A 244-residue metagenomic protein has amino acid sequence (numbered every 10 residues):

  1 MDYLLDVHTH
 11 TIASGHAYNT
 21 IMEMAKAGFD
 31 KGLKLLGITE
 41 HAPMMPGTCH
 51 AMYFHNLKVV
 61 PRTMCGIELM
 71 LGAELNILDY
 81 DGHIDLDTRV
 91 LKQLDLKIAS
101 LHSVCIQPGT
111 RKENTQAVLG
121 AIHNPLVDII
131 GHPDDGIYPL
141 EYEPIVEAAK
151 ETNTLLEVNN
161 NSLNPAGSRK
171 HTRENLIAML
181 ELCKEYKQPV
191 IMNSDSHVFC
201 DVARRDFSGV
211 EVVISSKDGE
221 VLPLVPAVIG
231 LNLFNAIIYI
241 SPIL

Functional and structural regions predicted by a protein language model:
D2, A42-V158, S162, I214 (+1 more regions): Extended substrate/RNA-proximal surfaces in nucleic-acid metabolism proteins
L4-S14, I38, I130-P133, S196: Histidine-centered catalytic micro-motifs
V7-N19, H102-G109: Active-site mouth loops of central-metabolism enzymes
G15-Y18, T48, P139-V146, A166-L180 (+1 more regions): Histidine/acidic-residue-rich catalytic or RNA/ligand-binding cores of hydrolases and nuclease-related proteins
M22-L36, N56-T63: Alpha-helical scaffold segments that flank or form the walls of functional sites
F29, A149-K150, K184: Anion (oxyanion) recognition and catalysis
Q188-V202: Short acidic/histidine-rich active-site segments
A203-L244: Mid-to-C-terminal alpha-helical segments outside catalytic/metal-binding sites
